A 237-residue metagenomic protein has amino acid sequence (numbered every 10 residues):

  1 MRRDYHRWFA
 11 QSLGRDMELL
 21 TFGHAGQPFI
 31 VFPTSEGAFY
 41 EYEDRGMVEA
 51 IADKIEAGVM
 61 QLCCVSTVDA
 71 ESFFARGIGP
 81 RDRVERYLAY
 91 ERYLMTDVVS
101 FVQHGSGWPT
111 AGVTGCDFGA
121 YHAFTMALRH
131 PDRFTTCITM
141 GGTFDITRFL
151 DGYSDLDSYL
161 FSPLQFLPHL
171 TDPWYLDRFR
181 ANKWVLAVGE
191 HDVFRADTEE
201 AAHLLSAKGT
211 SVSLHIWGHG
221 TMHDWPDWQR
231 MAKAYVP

Functional and structural regions predicted by a protein language model:
M1-P237: Non-catalytic cap/lid and distal C-terminal segments of serine-dependent acyl enzymes
